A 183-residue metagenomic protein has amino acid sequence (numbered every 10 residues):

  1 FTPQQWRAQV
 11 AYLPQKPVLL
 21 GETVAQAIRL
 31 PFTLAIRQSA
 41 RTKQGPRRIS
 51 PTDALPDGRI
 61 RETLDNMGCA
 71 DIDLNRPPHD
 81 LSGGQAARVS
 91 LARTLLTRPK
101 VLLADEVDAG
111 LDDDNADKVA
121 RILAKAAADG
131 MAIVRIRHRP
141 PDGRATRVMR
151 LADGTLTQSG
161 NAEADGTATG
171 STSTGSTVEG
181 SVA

Functional and structural regions predicted by a protein language model:
Q5, Q9, K16, E22-R59: Q-loop/switch helix immediately C-terminal to the Walker
P77-L81, Q85: Conserved ABC ATPase signature
L91: Hydrophobic anchor residue at the start of the ABC signature
R98: Conserved catalytic motifs of ABC-family nucleotide-binding domains
L102-E106: Catalytic Walker B motif of ABC-type/P-loop ATPase nucleotide-binding domains
D113-N115: Helix N-cap at the start of a conserved alpha-helix in ABC-type nucleotide-binding domains
I122-R135, G143: Conserved catalytic loops of ABC-family nucleotide-binding domains
